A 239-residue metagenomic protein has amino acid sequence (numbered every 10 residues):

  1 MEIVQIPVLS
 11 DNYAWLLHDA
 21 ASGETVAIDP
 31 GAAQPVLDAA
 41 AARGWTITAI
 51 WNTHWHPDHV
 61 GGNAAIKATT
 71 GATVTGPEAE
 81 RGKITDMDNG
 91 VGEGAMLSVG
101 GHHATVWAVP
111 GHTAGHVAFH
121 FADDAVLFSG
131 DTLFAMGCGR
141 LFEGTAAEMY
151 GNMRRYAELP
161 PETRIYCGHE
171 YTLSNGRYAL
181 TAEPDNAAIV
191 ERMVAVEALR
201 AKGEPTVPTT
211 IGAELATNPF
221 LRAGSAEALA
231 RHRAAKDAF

Functional and structural regions predicted by a protein language model:
M1-A27, G31-W45, N63, G212-R222 (+1 more regions): Zn-dependent metallo-beta-lactamase
L9-S10, T25, A32-A108, A125 (+2 more regions): Active-site HxH/HxHxD metal-binding segment of metal-dependent hydrolases
L16, M96-A122, V126, E158: Core dinuclear metal-dependent hydrolase active-site scaffold
L17, D29, H54, I66 (+6 more regions): Divalent metal-coordination and catalytic microenvironments
P30-A32, W55, A79-E80, H112-T113 (+4 more regions): Active-site metal-binding loops of divalent metal-dependent hydrolases
M136-E143, A182-E183, A198: Active-site-proximal segments of metal-dependent phosphoesterases and phosphodiesterases across multiple
G137-T163: Active-site-adjacent loop/tail segments of enzyme domains
R154-R164, Y171-F239: Accessory terminal helices/loops
